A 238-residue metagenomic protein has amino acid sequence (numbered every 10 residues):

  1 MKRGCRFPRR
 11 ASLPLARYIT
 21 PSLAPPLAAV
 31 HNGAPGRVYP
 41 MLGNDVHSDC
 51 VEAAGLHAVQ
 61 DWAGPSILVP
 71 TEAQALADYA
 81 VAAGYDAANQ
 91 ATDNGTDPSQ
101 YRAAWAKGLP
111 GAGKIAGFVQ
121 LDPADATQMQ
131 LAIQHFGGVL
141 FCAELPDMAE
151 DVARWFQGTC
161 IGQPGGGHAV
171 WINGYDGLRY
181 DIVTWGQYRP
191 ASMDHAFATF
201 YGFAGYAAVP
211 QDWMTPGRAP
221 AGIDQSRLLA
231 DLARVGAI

Functional and structural regions predicted by a protein language model:
M1-I238: Catalytic-core signature of thiol
